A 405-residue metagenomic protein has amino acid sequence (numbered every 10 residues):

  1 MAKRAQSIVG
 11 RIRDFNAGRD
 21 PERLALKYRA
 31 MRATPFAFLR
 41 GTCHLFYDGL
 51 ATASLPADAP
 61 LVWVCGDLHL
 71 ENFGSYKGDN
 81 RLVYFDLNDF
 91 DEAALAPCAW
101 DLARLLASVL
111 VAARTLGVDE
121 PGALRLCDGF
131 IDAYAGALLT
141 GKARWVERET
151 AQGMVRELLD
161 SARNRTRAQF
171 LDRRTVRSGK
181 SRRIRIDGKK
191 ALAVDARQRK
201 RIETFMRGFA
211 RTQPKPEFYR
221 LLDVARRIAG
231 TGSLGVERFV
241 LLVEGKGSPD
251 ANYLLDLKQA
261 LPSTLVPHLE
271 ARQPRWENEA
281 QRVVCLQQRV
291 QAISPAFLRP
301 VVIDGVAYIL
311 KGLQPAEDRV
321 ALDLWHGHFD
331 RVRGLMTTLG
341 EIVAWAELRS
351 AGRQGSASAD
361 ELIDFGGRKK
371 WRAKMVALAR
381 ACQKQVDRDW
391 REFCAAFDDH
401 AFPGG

Functional and structural regions predicted by a protein language model:
M1-C65, L70-R163, G208-G405: Conserved ATP-binding subdomain of kinase catalytic cores across diverse folds
T140-M206: Sequence-structural signature of the catalytic-core scaffold of metal-dependent phosphohydrolases that act on
